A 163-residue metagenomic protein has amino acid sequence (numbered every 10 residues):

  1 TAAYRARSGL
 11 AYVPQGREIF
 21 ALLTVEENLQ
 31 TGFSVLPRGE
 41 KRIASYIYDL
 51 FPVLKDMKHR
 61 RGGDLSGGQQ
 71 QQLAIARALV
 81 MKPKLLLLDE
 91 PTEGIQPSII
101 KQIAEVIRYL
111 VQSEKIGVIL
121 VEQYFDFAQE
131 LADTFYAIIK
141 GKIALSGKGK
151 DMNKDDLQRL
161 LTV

Functional and structural regions predicted by a protein language model:
T1-R17, E40, A44, D56-H59 (+1 more regions): ABC ATPase NBD coupling module
A2-A3, V25-R42, L50-K55, A144-G147: ABC-type ATPase nucleotide-binding domains, specifically the catalytic core motifs of the NBD
R61-L65, Q69: Conserved ABC ATPase signature
A78-L79: ABC ATPase C-loop
K82: Conserved catalytic motifs of ABC-family nucleotide-binding domains
L86-E90: Catalytic Walker B motif of ABC-type/P-loop ATPase nucleotide-binding domains
K101-E114: Helical segment within the ABC ATPase nucleotide-binding domain
E122-Q123: H-loop/switch region of ABC-family ATPase nucleotide-binding domains
